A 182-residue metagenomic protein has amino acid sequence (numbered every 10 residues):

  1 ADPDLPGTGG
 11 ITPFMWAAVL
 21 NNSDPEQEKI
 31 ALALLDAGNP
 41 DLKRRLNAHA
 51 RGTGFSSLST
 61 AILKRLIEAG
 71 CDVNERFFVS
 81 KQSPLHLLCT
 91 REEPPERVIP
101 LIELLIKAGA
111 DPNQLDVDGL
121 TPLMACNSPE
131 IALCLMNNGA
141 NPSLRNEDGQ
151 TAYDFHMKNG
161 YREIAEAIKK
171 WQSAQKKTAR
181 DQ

Functional and structural regions predicted by a protein language model:
P3, P40-L42, V73, P112 (+1 more regions): Ankyrin-repeat inter-repeat connecting loop/turn
G7, L46, F77-F78, D116 (+1 more regions): Ankyrin repeat boundary/linker residues
G10, S80-K81, G119, G149: Start-of-repeat signature of ankyrin repeats
W16-E26, A48-T60, L87-V98, A125-P129 (+1 more regions): Ankyrin repeat A-helix N-terminal signature
S23-D36, S59-E68, P94-I106, P129-N137 (+1 more regions): Ankyrin repeat structural motif
L32, D36, R44-T60, K64 (+6 more regions): Intrinsically disordered, low-complexity regulatory segments in ankyrin-centric signaling systems
A37-P40, A108, N138, E147-Q182: Ankyrin-repeat-protein effector appendages
N113-Q150: Ankyrin-repeat and related helical/solenoid repeat scaffolds used for protein-protein interactions
